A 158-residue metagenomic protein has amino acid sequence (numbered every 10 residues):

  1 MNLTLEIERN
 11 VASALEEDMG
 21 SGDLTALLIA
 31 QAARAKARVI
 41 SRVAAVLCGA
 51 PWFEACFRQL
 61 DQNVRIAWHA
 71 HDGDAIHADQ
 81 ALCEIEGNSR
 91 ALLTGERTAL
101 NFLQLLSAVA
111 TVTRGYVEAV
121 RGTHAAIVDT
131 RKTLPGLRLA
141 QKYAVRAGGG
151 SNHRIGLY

Functional and structural regions predicted by a protein language model:
N2-Y158: Acidic/glycine-rich phosphate/pyrophosphate-binding loops and surrounding catalytic core that coordinate Mg2+
